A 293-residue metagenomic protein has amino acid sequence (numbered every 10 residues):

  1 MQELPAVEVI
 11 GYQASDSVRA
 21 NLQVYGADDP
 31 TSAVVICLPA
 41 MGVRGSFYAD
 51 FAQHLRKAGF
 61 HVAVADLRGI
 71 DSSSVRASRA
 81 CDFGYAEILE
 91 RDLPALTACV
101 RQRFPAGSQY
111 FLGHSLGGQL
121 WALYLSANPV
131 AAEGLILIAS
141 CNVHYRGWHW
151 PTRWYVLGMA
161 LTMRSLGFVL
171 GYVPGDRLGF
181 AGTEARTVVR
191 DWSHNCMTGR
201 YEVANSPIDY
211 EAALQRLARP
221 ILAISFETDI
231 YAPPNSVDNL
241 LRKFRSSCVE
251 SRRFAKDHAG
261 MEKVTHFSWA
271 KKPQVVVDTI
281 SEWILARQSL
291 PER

Functional and structural regions predicted by a protein language model:
M1-G26: N-terminal cap/lid segment of alpha/beta-hydrolase-fold proteins
A40-V43: Active-site glycine-rich loops that stabilize anionic/oxyanionic intermediates across multiple enzyme folds
G45-F47, A52-S78: Conserved alpha/beta-hydrolase
D82-Q102: Alpha/beta-hydrolase active-site loop
L112-R200: Alpha/beta-hydrolase-fold enzymes
L217, A223-S225: Short beta-strand/loop motif that positions the catalytic acidic residue of the alpha/beta-hydrolase fold
P233-K243: Short alpha-helix in the alpha/beta-hydrolase fold that links the catalytic acid
R253-R293: Catalytic active-site module of serine/aspartate enzymes centered on a nucleophile-bearing elbow/loop
